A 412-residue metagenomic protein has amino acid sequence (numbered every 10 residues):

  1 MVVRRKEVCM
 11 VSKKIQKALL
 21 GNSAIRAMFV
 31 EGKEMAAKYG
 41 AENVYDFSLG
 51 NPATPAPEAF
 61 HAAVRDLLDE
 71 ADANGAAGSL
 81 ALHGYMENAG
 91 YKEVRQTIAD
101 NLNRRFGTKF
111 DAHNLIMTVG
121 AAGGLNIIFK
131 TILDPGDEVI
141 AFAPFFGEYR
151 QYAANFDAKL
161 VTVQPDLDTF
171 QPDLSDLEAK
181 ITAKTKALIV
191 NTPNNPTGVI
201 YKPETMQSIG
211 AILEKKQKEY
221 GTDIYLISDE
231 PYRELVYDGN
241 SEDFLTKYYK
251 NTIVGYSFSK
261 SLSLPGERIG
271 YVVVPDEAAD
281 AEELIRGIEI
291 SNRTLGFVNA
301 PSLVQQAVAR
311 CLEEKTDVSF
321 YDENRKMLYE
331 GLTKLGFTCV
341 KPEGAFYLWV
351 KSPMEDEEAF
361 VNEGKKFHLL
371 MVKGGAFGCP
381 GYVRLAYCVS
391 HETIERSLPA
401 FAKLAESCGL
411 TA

Functional and structural regions predicted by a protein language model:
M1-C9: Short, Lys/Arg-enriched N-terminal segments with co-localized hydrophobic residues within the first ~10-30 amino acids
R5, D100, R104, E178 (+4 more regions): PLP-dependent enzyme catalytic core of the Aspartate aminotransferase-like
V11-G120, I127, V304, C311-E314 (+2 more regions): N-terminal small-domain helix-loop-helix segment of the aminotransferase-like
V44-D46, G255, T338-E343, G375-A376: Short beta-strand
A71-G221, R233-Y248, A402, L410: Conserved core of the PLP fold type I
K250-D322, K326, A405: Conserved core segment of the aminotransferase class I/II
S302-A309, Y321-T333, C339-K351, G381: Conserved glycine-rich beta-strand-loop-beta hairpin in the small C-terminal domain of fold type I
